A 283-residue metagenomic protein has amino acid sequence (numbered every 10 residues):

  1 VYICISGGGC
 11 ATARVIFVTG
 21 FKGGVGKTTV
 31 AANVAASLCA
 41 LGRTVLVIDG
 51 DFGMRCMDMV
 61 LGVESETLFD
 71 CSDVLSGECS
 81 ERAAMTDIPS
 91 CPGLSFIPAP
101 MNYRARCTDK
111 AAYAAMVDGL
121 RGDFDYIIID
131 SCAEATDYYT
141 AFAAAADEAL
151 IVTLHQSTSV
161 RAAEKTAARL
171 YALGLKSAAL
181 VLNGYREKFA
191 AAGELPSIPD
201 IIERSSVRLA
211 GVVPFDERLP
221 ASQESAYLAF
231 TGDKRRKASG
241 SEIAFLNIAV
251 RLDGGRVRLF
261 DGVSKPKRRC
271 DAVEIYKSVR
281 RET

Functional and structural regions predicted by a protein language model:
V1-F21, A83: Extreme N-terminal, non-catalytic leader segments that precede Walker-type/kinase nucleotide-binding cores
V15-E78: Walker A/P-loop NTP-binding active-site region of P-loop NTPases, recognizing the glycine-rich GxxxxGKT/S
G20, D49, P98-M101, S131 (+2 more regions): Flexible glycine-/small-residue-rich
A36-A40, A144, A168, G254: Short, well-ordered alpha-helices that flank and scaffold nucleotide-derived cofactor binding pockets
G50-G122, A221-S225: P-loop/Walker-type NTP enzyme "switch/lid" segment
A115, G119-F215, P220-A221: Conserved catalytic-core segment of NTP-binding enzymes
A172, K176-T283: C-terminal lobe/tail of nucleotide-utilizing enzymes
